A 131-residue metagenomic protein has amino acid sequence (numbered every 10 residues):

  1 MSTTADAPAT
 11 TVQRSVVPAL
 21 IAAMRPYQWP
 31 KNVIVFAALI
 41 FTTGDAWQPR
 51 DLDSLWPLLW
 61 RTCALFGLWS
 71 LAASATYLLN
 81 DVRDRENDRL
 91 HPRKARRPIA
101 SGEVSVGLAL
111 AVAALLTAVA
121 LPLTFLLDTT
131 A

Functional and structural regions predicted by a protein language model:
M1-A22: Transit-peptide-like, low-complexity N-terminal presequences and other terminal intrinsically disordered regions
P18-Q28, E103: Membrane interfacial helix-start motif at the N-side
R25-G44: The first (N-terminal) embedded transmembrane alpha-helix
Q28, N32, F66-S70, S74 (+1 more regions): Alpha-helical transmembrane spans of integral membrane proteins, capturing the lipid-embedded, hydrophobic core of TM
V35-F41, P49-R83, T129-A131: Membrane-embedded alpha-helical segments that form the functional core of polytopic membrane enzymes, especially those
A72-A100: Acidic (Asp/Glu-rich) catalytic motifs at the cytosolic membrane interface
L90-A131: Multi-pass membrane catalytic core of lipid/isoprenoid biosynthesis enzymes
